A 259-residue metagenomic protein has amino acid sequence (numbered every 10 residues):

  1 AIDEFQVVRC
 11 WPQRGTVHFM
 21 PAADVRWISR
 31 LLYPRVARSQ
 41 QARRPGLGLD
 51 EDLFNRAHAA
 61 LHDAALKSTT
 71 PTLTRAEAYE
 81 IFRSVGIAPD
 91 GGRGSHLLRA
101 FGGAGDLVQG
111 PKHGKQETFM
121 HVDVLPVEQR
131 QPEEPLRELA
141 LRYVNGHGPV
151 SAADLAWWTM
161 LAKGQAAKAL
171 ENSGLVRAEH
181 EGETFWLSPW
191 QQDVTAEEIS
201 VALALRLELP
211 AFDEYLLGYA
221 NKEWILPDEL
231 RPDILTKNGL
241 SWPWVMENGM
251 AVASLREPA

Functional and structural regions predicted by a protein language model:
I2-L216, A220-K222, P227-A259: Long, low-complexity intrinsically disordered regions
